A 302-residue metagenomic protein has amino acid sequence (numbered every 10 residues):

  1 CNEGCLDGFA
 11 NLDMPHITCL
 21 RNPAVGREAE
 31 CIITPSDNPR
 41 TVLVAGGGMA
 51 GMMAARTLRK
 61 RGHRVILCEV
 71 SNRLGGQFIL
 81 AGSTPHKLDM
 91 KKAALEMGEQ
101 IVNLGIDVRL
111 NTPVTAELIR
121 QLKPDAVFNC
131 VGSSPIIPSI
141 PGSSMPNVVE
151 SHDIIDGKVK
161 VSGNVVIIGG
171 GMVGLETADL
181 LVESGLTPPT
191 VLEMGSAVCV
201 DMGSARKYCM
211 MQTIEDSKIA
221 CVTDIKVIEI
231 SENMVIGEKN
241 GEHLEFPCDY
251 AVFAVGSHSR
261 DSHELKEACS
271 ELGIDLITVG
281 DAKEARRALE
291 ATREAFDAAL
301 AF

Functional and structural regions predicted by a protein language model:
C1-P39: Cysteine-cluster motifs in flexible loop/terminal segments that predominantly coordinate metals
E3-A10, A24, V102-I106, I219-A220 (+1 more regions): Generic secondary-structure signature for well-ordered alpha-helical cores
G4-D7, N11, A24-E28, S133-P135 (+4 more regions): Active-site/binding-pocket entry motifs
R21-V25, C31, L74, L80 (+1 more regions): Membrane-interfacial segments at transmembrane helix termini in multi-pass membrane proteins
S36-V70, L74, R109-K123, C130-N147 (+3 more regions): Rossmann-like dinucleotide/flavin-binding elements
R64-L104, D179-I225, K283-A285: Rossmann-like dinucleotide-binding cores of NAD(P)H-dependent redox enzymes
S83-K87, V127, M145-P146, K207-M210 (+1 more regions): Short, hinge-like loop/turn segments at secondary-structure boundaries
